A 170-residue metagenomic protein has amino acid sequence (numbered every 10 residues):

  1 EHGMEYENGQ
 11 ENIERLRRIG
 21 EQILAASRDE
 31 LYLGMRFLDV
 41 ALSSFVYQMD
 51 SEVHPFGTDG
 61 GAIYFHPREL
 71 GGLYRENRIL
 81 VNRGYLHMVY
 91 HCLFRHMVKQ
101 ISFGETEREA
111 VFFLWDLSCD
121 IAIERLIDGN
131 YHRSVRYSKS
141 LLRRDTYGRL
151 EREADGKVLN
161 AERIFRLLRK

Functional and structural regions predicted by a protein language model:
H2-N82, V89-K170: Short, functionally important secondary-structure microenvironments
